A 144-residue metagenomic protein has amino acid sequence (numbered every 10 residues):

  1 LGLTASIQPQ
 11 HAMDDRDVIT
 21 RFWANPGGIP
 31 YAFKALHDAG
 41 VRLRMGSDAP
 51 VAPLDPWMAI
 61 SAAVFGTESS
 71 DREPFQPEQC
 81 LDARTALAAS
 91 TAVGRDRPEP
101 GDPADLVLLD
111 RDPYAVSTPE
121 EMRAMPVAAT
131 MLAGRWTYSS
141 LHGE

Functional and structural regions predicted by a protein language model:
G2-Y114, T130-A133: His/Asp/Glu-enriched, well-ordered alpha-helical/loop segment that forms or immediately abuts the divalent-metal
V116-P119: A short, polar/charged loop-to-alpha-helix boundary motif
E121-A124: C-terminal accessory subdomain/extension
P126-H142: Short peripheral tails and domain-boundary helices/loops at the edges of structured domains
